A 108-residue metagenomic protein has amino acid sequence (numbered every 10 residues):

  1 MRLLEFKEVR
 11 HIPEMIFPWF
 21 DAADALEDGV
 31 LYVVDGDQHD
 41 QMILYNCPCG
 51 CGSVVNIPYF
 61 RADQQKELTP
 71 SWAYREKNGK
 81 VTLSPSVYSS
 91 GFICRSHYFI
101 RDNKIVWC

Functional and structural regions predicted by a protein language model:
M1-L44, G52-C108: Replace "small metal-dependent catalytic modules" with "small catalytic or cofactor-binding modules
